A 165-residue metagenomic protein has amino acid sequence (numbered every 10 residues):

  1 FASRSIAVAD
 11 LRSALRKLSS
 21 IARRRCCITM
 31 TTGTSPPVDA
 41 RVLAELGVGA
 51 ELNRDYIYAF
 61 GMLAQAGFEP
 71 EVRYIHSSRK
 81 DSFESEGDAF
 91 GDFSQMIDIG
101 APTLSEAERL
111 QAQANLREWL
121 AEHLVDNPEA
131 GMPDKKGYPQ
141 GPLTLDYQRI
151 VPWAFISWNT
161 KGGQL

Functional and structural regions predicted by a protein language model:
F1: A conserved beta-strand element that flanks and buttresses the S-adenosyl-L-methionine
R4-D10: Short beta->alpha connector loops
V8, S35-P36, R79, Q164: Flexible, glycine-rich phosphate/dinucleotide-binding loops and adjacent beta-alpha linkers at cofactor/substrate
D10-S13, E84: Generic recognition of short, well-ordered alpha-helical segments
S13, K17, R23-D55: Conserved class I S-adenosyl-L-methionine
S19-S20, Q65: Solvent-exposed polar/charged
E51-R73: Short alpha-helix
E71-L165: Conserved Class I S-adenosyl-L-methionine
